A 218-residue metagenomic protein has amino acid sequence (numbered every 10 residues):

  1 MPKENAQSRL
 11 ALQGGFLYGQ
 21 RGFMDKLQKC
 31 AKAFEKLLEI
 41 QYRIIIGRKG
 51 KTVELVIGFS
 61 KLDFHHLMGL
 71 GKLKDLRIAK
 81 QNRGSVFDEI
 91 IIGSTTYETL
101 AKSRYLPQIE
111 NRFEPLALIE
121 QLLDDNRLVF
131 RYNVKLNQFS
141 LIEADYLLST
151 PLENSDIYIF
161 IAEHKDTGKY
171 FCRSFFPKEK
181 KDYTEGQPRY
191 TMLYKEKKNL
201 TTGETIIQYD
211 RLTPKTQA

Functional and structural regions predicted by a protein language model:
M1-S149, E196-K198, I207-A218: An acidic, glycine-rich, mixed-charge low-complexity segment common to nucleic-acid enzymes
F64, E153-Y158, K180-T184: Short, surface-exposed beta-strand/loop "edge" segments at domain boundaries and coil↔beta transitions
L147-F175: Short, hydrophobic/aromatic-rich beta-strand segments within well-structured domains
F176-A218: A recognition module on extended beta-rich or small alphabeta surfaces enriched in W/G with H and D/E
